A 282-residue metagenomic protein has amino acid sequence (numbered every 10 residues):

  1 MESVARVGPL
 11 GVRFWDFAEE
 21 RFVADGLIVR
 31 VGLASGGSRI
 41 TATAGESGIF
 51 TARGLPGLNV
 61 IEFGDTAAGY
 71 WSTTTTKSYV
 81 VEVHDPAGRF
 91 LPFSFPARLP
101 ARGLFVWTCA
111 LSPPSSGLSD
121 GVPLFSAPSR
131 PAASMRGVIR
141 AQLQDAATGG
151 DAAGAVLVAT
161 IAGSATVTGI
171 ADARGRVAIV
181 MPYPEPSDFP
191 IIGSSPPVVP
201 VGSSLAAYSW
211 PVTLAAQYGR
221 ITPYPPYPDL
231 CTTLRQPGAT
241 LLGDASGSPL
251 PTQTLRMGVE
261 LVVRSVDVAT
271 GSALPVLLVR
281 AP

Functional and structural regions predicted by a protein language model:
M1-V23, A97-I139, Q144-G150, G169 (+1 more regions): Beta-strand-rich domain onsets/edges
P9-G11, G26-I28, S78, V138 (+2 more regions): Exposed beta-strand and adjacent loop surfaces of beta-rich binding modules that mediate intermolecular recognition
E19-S35, T148-A162: Short, ordered, surface-exposed loop/turn motifs in non-cytosolic proteins
G32-S38, P86, T160-A165, G219-I221: Change "in extracellular beta-sheet-rich domains … of secreted and cell-surface proteins" to "in beta-sheet-rich domains
A34-D65, S164-P186: Short, acidic Ser/Thr/Gly-rich low-complexity loop/linker segments typical of extracellular and cell-surface proteins
E62-A110, S187-Q236: A short, solvent-exposed loop/turn motif at the edges and junctions of modular extracellular/periplasmic domains
R130-T213: Long, positively charged binding patches that form subdomain-scale interaction surfaces for polyanionic ligands
T222-P282: Hydrophilic extracytoplasmic domains
